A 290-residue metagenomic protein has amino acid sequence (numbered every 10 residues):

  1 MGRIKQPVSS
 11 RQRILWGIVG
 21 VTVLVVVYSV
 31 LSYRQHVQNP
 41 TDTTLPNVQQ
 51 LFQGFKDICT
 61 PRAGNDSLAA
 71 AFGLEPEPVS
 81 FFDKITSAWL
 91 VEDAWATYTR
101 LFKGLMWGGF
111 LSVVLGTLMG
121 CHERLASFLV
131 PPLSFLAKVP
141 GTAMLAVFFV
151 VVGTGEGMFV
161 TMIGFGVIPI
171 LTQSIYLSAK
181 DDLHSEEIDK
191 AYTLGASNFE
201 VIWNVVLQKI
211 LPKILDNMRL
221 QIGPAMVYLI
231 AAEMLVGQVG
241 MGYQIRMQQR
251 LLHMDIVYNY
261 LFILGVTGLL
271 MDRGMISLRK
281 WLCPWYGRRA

Functional and structural regions predicted by a protein language model:
M1-R34: N-terminal signal-anchor/first transmembrane alpha helix
H36-M106: Periplasmic/extracellular loop-to-transmembrane helix junction in inner-membrane transport proteins
V91-F102, A126, L133-L136, F149-G153 (+5 more regions): Alpha-helical membrane-interface segments at transmembrane helix boundaries
L101, L105-T117, C121-H122, L171 (+7 more regions): Hydrophobic positions within alpha-helical transmembrane segments of bacterial inner-membrane proteins
M106, F110-V150, Q173-L177, D181 (+1 more regions): Cytoplasmic-entry segments and transmembrane alpha-helices of multi-pass inner-membrane transporters
P132-V139, F148-V151, T161-T172, L207 (+2 more regions): Hydrophobic transmembrane alpha-helices
G155-L220: Membrane-cytosol interface at the C-terminal ends of specific transmembrane alpha-helices in multi-pass membrane
N259-A290: C-terminal transmembrane helix and the adjacent membrane-cytosol boundary/short C-terminal tail of inner/organellar
